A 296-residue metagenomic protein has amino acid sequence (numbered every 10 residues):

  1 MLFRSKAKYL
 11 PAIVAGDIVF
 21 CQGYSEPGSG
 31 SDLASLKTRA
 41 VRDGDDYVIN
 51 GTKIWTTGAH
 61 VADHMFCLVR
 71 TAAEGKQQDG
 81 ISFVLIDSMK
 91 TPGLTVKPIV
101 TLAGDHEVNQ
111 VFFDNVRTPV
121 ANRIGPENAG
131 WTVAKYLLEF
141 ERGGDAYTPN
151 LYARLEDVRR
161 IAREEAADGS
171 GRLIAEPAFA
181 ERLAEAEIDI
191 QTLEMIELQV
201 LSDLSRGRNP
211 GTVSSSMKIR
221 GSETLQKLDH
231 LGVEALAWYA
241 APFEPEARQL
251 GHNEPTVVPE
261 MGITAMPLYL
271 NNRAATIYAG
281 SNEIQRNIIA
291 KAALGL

Functional and structural regions predicted by a protein language model:
M1-L2: Short, small-residue-biased leader/transition segments that mark boundaries at the very start of proteins
G16-Y24: A short, Trp-centered hydrophobic/proline-enriched beta-strand micro-motif
T38-A40, L155: A structural signal for short hydrophobic beta-strand segments in well-ordered beta-sheet cores
D46, N50-K97: A short core secondary-structure module
I54-A59, L102-A103, A274-S281: Glycine-rich phosphate/pyrophosphate-binding beta-alpha loops
L94-L193, A275, K291: Glycine-rich beta->alpha junctions and the first turn(s) of the following alpha-helix
V133-F140, G144-T148, Y239-L296: Glycine-rich phosphate/cofactor-binding loops in nucleotide/flavin-utilizing enzymes
A167-S170, Q191-P255: C-terminal helix-coil-helix/basic helical segment that borders enzyme active sites and/or dimer interfaces and provides
